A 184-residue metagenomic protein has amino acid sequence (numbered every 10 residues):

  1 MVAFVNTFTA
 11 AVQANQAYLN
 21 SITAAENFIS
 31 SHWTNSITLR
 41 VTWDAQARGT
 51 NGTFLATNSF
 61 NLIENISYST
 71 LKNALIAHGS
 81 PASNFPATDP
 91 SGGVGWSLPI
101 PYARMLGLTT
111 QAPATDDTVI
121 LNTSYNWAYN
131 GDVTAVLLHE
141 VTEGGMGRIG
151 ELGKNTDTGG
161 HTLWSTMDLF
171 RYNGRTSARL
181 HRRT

Functional and structural regions predicted by a protein language model:
M1-L138, E143-T184: Extracellular zinc-dependent metalloprotease catalytic-domain scaffold
